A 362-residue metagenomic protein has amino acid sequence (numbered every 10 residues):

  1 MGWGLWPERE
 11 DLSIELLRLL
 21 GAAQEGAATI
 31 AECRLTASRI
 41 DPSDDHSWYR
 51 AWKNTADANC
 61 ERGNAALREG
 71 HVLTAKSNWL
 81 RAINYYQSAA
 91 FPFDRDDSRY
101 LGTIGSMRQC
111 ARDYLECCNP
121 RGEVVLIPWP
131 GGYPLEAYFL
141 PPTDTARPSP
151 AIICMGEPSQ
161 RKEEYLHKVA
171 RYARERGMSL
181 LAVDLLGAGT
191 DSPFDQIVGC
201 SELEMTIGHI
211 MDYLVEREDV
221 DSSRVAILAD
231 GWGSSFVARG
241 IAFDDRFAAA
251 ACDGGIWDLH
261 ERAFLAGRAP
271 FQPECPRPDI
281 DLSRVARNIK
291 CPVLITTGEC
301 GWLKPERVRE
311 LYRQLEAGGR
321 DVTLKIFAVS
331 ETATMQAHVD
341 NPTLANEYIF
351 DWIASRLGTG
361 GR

Functional and structural regions predicted by a protein language model:
W52, A56-N59, L101-T145: N-terminal cap/lid segment of alpha/beta-hydrolase-fold proteins
Q87, D212-A269: Primarily recognizes the serine-hydrolase "nucleophile elbow" in alpha/beta-hydrolase and SGNH/GDSL folds
R147-E157: Short beta-strand element of the alpha/beta-hydrolase
I197-D219, R239, A345: Alpha/beta-hydrolase active-site loop
G254-V285, E299: Mobile cap/lid helix-loop segments that gate and shape the active-site cleft of serine hydrolases
I289-K290, I295-T297: Short beta-strand/loop motif that positions the catalytic acidic residue of the alpha/beta-hydrolase fold
L315-T334: Catalytic histidine neighborhood in serine/cysteine hydrolases with alpha/beta-hydrolase-type architecture
M335-D351: Post-His helix in hydrolase/transferase enzymes
